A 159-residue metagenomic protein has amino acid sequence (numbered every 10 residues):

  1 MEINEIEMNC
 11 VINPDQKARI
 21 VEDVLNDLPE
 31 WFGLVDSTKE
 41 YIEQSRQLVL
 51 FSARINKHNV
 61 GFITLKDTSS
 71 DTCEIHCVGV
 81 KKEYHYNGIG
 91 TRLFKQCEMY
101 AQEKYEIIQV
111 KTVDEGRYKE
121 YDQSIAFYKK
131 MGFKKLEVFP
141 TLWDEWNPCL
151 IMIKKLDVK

Functional and structural regions predicted by a protein language model:
M1-V35: Short amphipathic alpha-helix that is part of the acyltransferase structural core
L48, N147-I151: Short hydrophobic/aromatic beta-strand or adjacent loop that forms the aromatic wall/cage of a ligand/substrate-binding
S52, H58-K66, T72-G79: Conserved beta-strand in the GNAT
V78-H85, D114-G116: A short, internal acetyl-CoA/4′-phosphopantetheine-binding micro-motif in the GNAT/acyltransferase core
V80, Y86-M99, Q123-A126, K130: Conserved acetyl-CoA-binding loop-helix of GNAT-fold acetyltransferases
A101-K119: Conserved GNAT acetyl-CoA-binding A-motif
Y121-S124, V138-P148: Short glycine/proline-centered loop/turn elements that form peptide/ligand docking sites
